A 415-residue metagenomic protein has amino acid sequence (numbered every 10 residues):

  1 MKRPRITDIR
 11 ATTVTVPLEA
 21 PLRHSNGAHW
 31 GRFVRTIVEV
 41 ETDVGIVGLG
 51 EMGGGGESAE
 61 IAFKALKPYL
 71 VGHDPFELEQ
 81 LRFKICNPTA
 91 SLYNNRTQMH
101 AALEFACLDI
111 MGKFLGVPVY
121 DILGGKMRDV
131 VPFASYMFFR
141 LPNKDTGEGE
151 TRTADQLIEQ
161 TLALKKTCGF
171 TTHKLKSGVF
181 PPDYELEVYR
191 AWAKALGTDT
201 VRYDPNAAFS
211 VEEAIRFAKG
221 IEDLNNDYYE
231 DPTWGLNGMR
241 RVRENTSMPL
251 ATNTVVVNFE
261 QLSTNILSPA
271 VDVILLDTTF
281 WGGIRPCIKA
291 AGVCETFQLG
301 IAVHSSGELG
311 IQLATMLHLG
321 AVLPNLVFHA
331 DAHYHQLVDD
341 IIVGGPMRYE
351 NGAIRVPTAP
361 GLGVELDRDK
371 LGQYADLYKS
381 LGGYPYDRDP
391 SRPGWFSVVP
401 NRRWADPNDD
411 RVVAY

Functional and structural regions predicted by a protein language model:
K2-L18, W30, E308-Y415: Flexible C-terminal active-site loop/helix
R3, D8-I9, E41-L115, F396 (+2 more regions): Metal- or metallocofactor-binding catalytic centers and their adjacent structured scaffolds across diverse enzyme
I6, G45, L66, L103 (+8 more regions): Conserved, mostly hydrophobic/aromatic
N26-G31, N94-N95: Short Gly/Pro-enriched turn/cap motifs at secondary-structure boundaries
T36-T42, P346-Y349: Short beta-strand elements
G50, F133-S135, T171-L175, V201-P205 (+5 more regions): Hydrophobic faces of well-ordered beta-strands that scaffold small-molecule active sites in alpha/beta enzyme cores
E60, K219, W234-A251, V256-E365: Shared catalytic-loop signature of beta/alpha-barrel
G124, D129-T246: Metal-dependent enolase-superfamily TIM-barrel catalytic cores that perform enediolate-based chemistry
